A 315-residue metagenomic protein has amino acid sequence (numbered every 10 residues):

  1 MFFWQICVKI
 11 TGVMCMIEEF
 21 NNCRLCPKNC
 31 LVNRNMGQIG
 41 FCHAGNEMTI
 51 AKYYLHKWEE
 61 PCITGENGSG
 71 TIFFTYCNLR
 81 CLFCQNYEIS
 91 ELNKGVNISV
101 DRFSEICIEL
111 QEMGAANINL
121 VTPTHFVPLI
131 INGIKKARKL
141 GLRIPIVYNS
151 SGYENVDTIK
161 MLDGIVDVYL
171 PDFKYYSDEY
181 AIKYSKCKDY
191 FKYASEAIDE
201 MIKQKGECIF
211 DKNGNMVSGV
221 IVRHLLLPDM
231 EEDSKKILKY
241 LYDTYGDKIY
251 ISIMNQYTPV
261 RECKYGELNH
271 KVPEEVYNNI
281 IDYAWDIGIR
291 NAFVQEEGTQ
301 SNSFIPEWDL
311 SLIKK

Functional and structural regions predicted by a protein language model:
M1-S69, L79: Flexible, acidic/Gly-rich N-terminal and inter-domain linker regions that tether and position cofactor-handling modules
F2, T11-Q38, I202, G206-K315: Auxiliary Fe-S-binding modules of radical SAM enzymes
C42-V168, S177-E179: Conserved Radical SAM active-site core
G70, I118, I146-Y148, Y169-P171 (+3 more regions): Hydrophobic faces of well-ordered beta-strands that scaffold small-molecule active sites in alpha/beta enzyme cores
S90, V127, G152-N155, F173-F191 (+3 more regions): Conserved radical SAM core fold
I98, H125, S185-Y193, D229 (+2 more regions): Alpha-helix N-cap and loop-to-helix initiation/capping positions
I134-P145, E196-M201, E274-I280: Alpha-helix-loop-beta-strand connector modules within alpha/beta enzyme cores
I182-N213: Anionic-ligand binding region
